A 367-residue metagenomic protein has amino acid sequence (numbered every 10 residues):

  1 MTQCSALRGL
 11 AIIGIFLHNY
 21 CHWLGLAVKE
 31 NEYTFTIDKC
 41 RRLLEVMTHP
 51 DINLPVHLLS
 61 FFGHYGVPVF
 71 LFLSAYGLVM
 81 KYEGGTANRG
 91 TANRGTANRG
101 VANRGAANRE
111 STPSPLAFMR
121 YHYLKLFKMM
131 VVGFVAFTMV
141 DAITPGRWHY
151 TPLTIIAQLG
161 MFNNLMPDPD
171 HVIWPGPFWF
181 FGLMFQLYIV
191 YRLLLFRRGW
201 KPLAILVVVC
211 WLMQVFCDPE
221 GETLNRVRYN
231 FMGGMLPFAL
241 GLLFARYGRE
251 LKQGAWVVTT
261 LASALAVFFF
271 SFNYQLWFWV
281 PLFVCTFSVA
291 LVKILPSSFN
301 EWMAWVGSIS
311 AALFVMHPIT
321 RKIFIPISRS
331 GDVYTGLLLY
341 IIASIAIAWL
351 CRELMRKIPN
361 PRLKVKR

Functional and structural regions predicted by a protein language model:
M1-C210, S330-R367: Membrane-cytosol interface segments of multi-pass membrane proteins, especially ER/Golgi lipid-handling enzymes
W211-A312, M316-I341: Alpha-helical transmembrane segments and terminal signal-anchor/GPI-anchor hydrophobic tails, characterized by long
